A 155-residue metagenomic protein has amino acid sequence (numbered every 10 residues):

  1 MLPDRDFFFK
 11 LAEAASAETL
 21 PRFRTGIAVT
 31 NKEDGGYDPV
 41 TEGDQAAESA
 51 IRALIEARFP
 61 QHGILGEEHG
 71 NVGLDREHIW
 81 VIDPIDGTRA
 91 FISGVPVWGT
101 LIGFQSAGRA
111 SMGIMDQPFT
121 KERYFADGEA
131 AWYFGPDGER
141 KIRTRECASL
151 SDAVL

Functional and structural regions predicted by a protein language model:
M1-I85: N-terminal subdomain of lithium-sensitive/metallo-dependent phosphomonoesterases centered on the IMPase/IPPase/PAP
L65, V81, G99, F125 (+1 more regions): Conserved beta-strand segments that form the floor/walls of ligand-binding pockets within enzyme and binding domains
E77-W80, T100, S111: Short loop/turn microsegments at loop-to-beta-strand junctions
G94-W98: Catalytic core of PPM/PP2C metal-dependent serine/threonine phosphatase domains
G103-L155: Acidic beta-strand-loop-alpha-helix segment within the catalytic core of divalent metal-dependent phosphate-processing
